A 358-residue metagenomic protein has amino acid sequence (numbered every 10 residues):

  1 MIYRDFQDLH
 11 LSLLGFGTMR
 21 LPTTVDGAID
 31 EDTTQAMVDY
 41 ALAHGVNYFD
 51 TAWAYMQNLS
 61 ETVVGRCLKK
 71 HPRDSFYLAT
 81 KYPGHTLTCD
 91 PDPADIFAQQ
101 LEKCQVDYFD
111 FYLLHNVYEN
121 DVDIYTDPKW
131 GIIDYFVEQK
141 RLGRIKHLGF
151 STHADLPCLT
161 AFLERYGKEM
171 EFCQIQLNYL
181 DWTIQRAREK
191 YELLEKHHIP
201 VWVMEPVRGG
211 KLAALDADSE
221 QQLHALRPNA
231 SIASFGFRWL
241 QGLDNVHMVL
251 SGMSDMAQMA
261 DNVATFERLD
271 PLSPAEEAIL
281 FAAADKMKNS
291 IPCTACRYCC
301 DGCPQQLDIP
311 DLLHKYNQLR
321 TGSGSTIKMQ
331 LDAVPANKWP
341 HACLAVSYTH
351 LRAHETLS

Functional and structural regions predicted by a protein language model:
M1-F76, Y135, R141: N-terminal binding-site loop/beta-alpha segment at the start of enzyme catalytic domains that lines or forms
F16, F49, V64, L78 (+6 more regions): Conserved, mostly hydrophobic/aromatic
R20-E31, Y82-P91, L226: Active-site mouth loops of central-metabolism enzymes
I29-Y40, C89-K103, D155-F162, A233-G236: Short, acidic/polar
G65-R73, L101-Q105, L163-G167: Acidic (Asp/Glu)-rich catalytic clusters
C104-V122: Active-site groove signature of glycoside hydrolases
V117-P292, Y298, G302-L307, D311 (+3 more regions): Beta/alpha (TIM)-barrel catalytic core signal, keyed to glycine-rich beta->alpha loops juxtaposed to Asp/Glu that bind
T349-T356: Conserved small/polar residues in nucleotide/adenosyl-binding loops
